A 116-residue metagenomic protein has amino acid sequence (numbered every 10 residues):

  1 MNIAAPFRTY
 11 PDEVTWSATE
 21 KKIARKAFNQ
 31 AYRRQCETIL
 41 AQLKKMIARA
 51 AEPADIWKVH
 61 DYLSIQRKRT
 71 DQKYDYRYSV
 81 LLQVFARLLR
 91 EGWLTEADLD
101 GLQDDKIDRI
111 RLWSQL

Functional and structural regions predicted by a protein language model:
N2-L116: Acidic, Ser/Pro/Thr-rich low-complexity regulatory regions and the short amphipathic helical interaction modules they
